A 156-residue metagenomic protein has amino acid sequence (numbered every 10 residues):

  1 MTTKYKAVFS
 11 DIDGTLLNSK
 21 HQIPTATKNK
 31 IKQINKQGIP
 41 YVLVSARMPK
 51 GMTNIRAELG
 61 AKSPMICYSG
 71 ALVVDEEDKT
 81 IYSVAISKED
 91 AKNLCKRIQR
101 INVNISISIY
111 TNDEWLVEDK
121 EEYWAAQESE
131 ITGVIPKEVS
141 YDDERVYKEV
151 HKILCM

Functional and structural regions predicted by a protein language model:
M1, R56-E58, R145: Structural motif
M1-Y5, K36: Short, Lys/Arg-enriched, disordered terminal segments
T2-T3, I101, Y147: Glycine-rich phosphate-binding loop signature in dinucleotide/nucleotide-binding domains
K4-H21: Asp-based phosphoryl-transfer active-site loop
F9, M65-I66, L154: Residues embedded in well-ordered beta-strands within globular domains across many folds
Q22-W124: Active-site phosphate-binding/coordination module
N104-M156: Conserved acidic, metal-coordinating active-site core of Asp-based, Mg2+-dependent phosphoryl-transfer enzymes
